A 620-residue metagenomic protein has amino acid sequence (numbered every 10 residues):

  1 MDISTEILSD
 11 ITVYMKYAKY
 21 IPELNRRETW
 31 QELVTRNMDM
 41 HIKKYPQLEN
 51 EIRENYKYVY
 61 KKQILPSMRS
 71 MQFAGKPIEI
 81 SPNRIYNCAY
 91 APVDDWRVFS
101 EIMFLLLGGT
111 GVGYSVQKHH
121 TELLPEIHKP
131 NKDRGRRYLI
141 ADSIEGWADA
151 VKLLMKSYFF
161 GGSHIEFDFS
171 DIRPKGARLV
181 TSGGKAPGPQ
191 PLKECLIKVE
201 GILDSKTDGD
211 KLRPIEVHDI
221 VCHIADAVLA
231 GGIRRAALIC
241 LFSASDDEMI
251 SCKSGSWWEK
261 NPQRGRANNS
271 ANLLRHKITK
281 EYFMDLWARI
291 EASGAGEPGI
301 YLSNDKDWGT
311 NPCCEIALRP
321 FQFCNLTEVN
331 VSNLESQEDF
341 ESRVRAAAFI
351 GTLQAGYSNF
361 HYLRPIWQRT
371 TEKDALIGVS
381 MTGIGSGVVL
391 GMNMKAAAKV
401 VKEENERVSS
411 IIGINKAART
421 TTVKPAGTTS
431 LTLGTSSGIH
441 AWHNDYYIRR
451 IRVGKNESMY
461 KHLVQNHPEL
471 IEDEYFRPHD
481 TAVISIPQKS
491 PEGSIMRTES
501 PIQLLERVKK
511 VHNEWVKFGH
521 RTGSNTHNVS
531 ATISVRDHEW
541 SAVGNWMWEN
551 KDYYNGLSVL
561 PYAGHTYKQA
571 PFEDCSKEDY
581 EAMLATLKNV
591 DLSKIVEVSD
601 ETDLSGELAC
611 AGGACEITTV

Functional and structural regions predicted by a protein language model:
M1-V620: Extended catalytic cores of very large enzyme megasubunits
